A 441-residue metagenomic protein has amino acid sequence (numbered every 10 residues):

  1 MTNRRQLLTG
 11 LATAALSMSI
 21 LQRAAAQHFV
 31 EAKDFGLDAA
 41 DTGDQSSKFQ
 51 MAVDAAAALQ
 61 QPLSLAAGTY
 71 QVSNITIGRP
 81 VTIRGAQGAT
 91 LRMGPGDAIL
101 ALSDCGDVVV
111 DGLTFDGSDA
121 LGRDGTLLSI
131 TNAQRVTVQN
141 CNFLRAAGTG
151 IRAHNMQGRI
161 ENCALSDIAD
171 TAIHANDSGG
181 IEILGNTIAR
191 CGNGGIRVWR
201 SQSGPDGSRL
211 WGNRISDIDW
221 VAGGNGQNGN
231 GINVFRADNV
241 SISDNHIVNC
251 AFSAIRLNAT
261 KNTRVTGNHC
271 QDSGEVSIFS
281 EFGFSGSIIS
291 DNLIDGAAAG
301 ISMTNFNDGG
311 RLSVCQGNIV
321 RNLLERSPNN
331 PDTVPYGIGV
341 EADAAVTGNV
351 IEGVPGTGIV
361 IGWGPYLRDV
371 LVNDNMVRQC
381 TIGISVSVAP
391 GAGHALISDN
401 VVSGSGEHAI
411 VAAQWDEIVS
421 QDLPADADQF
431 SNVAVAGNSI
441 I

Functional and structural regions predicted by a protein language model:
M1, L21-D34: C-terminal segment of N-terminal export signals and the immediately downstream linker at the start of the mature
M1-A15: N-terminal secretory signal peptides and thylakoid transit peptides that target proteins across membranes
A32-A66, Q71: Acidic Gly/Asp/Thr-rich repetitive segments characteristic of extracellular carbohydrate-active and adhesion proteins
Q50-A58, Y70-R84, L91-V136, G148-M156 (+4 more regions): Extracellular beta-strand-rich solenoid/capping regions of secreted or surface-exposed proteins that bind or remodel
D54-A58, F143, I247: Residue-level signal for alpha-helix termini/capping positions
V72-I75, Q87-G88, M93-A98, S118-T126 (+12 more regions): Short glycine/acidic-rich loop motifs that flank beta-strands on beta-rich extracellular proteins
A101-D111, L128-Q139, M156-R159, G179-E182 (+9 more regions): Surface-exposed loop/turn motifs in large extracellular/passenger domains
